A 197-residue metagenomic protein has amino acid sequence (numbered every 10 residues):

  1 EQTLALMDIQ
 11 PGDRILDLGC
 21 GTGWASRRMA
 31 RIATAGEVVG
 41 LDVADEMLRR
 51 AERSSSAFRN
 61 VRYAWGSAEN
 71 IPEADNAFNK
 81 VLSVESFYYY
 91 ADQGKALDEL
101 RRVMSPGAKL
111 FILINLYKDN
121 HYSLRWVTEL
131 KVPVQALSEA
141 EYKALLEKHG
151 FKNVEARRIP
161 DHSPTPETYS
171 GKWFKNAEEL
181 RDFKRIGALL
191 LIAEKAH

Functional and structural regions predicted by a protein language model:
E1-D13, R28: Conserved alpha-helix/loop element of class I SAM-dependent methyltransferases that forms part of the SAM/SAH-binding
R14-N70: Class I SAM-dependent methyltransferase SAM/SAH-binding core
E69-V81: A short acidic, Gly/Pro-enriched loop at the edge of an enzyme's catalytic core that lines a small-molecule cofactor
K80-Q93: A short SAM/SAH-binding and catalytic strip from SAM-dependent methyltransferases
G94-P106: A short glycine-rich, Lys/Arg-flanked "PGG" loop and its adjoining helix->strand segment in the class I
A108-I114: Conserved beta-strand signature within the Rossmann-like core of class I S-adenosyl-L-methionine
N115-P133: Short, glycine-/aromatic-enriched active-site segment of Class I SAM-dependent methyltransferases
V134-G150: Short alpha-helix
